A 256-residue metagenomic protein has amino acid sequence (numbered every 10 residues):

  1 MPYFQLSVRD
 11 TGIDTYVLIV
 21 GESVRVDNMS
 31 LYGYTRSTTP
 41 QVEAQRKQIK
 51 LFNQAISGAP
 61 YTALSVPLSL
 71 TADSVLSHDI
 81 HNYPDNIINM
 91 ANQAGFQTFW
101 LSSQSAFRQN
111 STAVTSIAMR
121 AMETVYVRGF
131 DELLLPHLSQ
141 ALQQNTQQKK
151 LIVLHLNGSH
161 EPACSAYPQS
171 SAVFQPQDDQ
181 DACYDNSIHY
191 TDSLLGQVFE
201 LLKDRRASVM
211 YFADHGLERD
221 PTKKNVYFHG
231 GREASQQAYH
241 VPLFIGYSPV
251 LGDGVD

Functional and structural regions predicted by a protein language model:
M1-F4, P136-N145, V173-F212: A long, amphipathic alpha-helix that forms part of the scaffold/cap immediately adjacent to metal-dependent active
M1-L18, S23-A172, A238-H240: Active-site-proximal alpha/beta segments of enzymes that process anionic O-linked groups
I19, S23, L156, Y190-L194 (+2 more regions): Catalytic glutamate of the conserved HExxH
G33-S37, A207, F212-L251: Histidine-centered active-site microenvironments of extracellular/periplasmic hydrolases and transferases
H78-Y83, D178-T191, G231-Y239, L251-D256: A short beta-strand-to-alpha-helix junction
W100-S102, L151-G158, D185-I188, S208-A213 (+1 more regions): Short beta-strand segments
P168-D178, D220, V226, L251-D253: Flexible internal linker/loop segments at domain or repeat junctions
